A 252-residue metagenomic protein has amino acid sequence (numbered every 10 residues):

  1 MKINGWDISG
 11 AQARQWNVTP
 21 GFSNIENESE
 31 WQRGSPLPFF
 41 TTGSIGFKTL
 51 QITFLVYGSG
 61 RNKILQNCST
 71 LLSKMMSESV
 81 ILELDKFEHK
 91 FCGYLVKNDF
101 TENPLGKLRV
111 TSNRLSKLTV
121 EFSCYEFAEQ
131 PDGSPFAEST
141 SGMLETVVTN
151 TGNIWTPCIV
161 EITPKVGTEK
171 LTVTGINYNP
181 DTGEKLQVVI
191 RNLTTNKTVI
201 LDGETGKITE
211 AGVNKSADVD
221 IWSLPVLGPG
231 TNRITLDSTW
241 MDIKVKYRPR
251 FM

Functional and structural regions predicted by a protein language model:
M1-T49, V96-K107: Solvent-exposed edge beta-strands and adjacent loop segments that serve as assembly or binding interfaces
K2, D7-A13, F91-N98, D181-T194 (+1 more regions): Short amphipathic beta-strand/extended segments with alternating polar/hydrophobic composition
I3, S123-E126, V226, R250: Intrinsic low-complexity, intrinsically disordered or marginally ordered coil/linker segments
L37-N62, S112-A128, N232: Oligomerization/assembly interface segments of phage tail-like spikes and tubes
L55-T101: Short, acidic/charged, Gly/Pro-enriched secondary-structure junctions
I81-E129: Short beta-strand and beta-hairpin "edge-sheet" elements
Q130-M252: Intrinsically disordered, low-complexity segments enriched in serine, threonine, and glycine
